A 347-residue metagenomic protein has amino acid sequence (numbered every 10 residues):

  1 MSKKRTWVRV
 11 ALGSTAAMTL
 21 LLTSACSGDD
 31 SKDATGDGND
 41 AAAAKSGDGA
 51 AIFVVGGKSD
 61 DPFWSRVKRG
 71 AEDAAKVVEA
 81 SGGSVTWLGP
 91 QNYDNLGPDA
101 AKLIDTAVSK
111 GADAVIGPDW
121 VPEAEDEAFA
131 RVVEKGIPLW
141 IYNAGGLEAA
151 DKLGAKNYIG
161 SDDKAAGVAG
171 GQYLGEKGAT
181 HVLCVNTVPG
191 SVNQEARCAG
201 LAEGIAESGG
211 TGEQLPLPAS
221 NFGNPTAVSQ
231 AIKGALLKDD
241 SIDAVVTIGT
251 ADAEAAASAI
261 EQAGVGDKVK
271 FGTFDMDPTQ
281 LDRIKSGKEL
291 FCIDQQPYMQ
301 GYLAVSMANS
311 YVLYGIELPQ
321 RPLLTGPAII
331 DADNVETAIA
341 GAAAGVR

Functional and structural regions predicted by a protein language model:
S2-S14: Bacterial N-terminal signal peptides that target proteins for export
G13, S27, D48, P189 (+3 more regions): Hinge/cleft segment of the Venus flytrap/periplasmic-binding protein
L21-A25: C-terminal motif of bacterial Sec signal peptides marking the signal peptidase cleavage site
C26-G49: Short, low-complexity, disordered segments immediately C-terminal to signal peptides in bacterial exported proteins
V55-K68, V85-A100, W120-V121, A144 (+6 more regions): Hinge/beta->alpha junction and helix N-cap segments in small-molecule ligand-binding domains
R69-W87, A206-T211: Signal peptide-proximal N-terminal region of secreted/periplasmic/extracellular or secretory-lumen proteins
V115-E134, L201, S220-R283: Hydrophobic alpha-helical
P122, E127-A165, A179, D277-K285 (+3 more regions): Flexible loop/hinge segments that line or gate small-molecule binding clefts
